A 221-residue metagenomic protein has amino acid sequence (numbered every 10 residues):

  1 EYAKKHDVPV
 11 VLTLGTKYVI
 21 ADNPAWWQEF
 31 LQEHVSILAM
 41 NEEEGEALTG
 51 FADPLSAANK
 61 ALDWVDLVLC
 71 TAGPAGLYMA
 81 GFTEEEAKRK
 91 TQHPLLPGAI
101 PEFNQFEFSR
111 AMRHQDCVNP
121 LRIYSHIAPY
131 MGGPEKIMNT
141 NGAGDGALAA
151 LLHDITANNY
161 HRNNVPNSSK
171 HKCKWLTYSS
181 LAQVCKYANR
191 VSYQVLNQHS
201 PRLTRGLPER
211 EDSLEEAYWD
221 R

Functional and structural regions predicted by a protein language model:
Y2-K5, A21-A25, P54-R221: Conserved phosphate-binding/catalytic region of the ribokinase-like
H6-G15: Short beta-strand/loop segments at the ligand-binding rim of alpha/beta enzyme cores
G15-K17, E43, G73-A75: Active-site beta-loop-alpha junctions enriched in small/polar residues
K17-E33: Glycine-rich, charge-decorated loop segments at or immediately adjacent to ligand/cofactor-binding or catalytic sites
E33-H34, W64: Alpha-helix C-terminal capping/helix-to-coil transition sites in glycosyltransferase folds
V35-N41, V68-L69: A short beta-strand/loop micro-motif in the catalytic core of glycosyltransferases that engages the nucleotide-sugar
E42-G50: A short, active-site helix/loop in glycosyltransferases that binds the activated sugar's phosphate group
